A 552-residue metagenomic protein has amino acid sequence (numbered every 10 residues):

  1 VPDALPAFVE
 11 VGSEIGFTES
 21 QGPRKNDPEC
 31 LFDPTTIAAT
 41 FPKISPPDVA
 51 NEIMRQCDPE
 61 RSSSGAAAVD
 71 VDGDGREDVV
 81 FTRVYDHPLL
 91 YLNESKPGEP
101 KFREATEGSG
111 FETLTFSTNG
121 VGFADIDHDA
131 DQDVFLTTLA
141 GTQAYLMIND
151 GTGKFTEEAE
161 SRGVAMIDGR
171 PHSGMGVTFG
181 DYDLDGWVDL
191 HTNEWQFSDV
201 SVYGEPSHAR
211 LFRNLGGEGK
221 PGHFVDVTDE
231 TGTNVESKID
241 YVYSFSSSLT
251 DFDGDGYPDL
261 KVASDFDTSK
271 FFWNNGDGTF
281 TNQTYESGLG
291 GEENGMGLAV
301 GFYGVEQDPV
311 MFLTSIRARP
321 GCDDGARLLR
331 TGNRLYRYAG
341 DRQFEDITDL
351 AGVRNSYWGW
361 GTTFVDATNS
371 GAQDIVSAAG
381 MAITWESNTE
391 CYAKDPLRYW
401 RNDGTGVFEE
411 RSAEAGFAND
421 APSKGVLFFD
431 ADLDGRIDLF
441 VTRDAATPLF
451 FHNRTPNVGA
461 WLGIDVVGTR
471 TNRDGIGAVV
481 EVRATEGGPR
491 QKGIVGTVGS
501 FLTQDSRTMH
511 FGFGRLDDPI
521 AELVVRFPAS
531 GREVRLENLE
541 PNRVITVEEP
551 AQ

Functional and structural regions predicted by a protein language model:
V1-P23, A66: An edge-strand/N-cap motif at the start of beta-rich repeat modules
P2-V9, H87-A105, T142-E158, S201-V227 (+4 more regions): Beta-propeller blade repeat segments, especially FG-GAP/WD-type strand-to-loop junctions in 6- to 7-bladed propeller
A7, V407-Q552: Gly/Ser/Thr/Pro-enriched helix-cap/hinge segments flanking short amphipathic alpha-helices
F17-G65, V84, S109-G122, R162-T178 (+8 more regions): Repeat-based blade/solenoid architectures
R55-D58, V80-F81, T138, M166-R170 (+8 more regions): Short consensus segments that form the blades of beta-propeller domains, in both extracellular/periplasmic
S63-G73, L92, T118-H128, I148 (+7 more regions): Beta-propeller blade termini
D78-R83, D131-T138, L190-E194, L260-S264 (+4 more regions): Hydrophobic beta-strand segments that make up the repeating blades of beta-propeller and related beta-repeat
E157-K270, T284, G290-E293: Solenoidal tandem-repeat scaffolds enriched in leucines and small polar residues
